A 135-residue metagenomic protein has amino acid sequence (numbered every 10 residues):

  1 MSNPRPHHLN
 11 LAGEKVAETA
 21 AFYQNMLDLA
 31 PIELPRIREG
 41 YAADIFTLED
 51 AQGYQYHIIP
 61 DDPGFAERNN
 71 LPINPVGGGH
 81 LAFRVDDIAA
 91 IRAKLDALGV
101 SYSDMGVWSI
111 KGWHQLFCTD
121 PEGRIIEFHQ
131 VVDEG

Functional and structural regions predicted by a protein language model:
M1-A20, G78-F83, V132-G135: N-terminal beta-strand motif that seeds the catalytic metal site of vicinal oxygen chelate
N10-Q55: Core segments of cupin and vicinal oxygen chelate
E14-A17, N74-I125: Vicinal oxygen chelate
I32-L34, A42, G64-N69, D104: A short, acidic/glycine-rich surface segment
E33, F128-G135: Short beta->alpha transition motifs characteristic of CBS
F46-Q52, C118-P121, V131: Active-site beta-strand termini and strand-to-loop segments that position acidic
A51-Q55, D62-F65, I88-A89: Short, charged/polar surface micro-motifs in flexible loops or helix N-caps
Y56-I59, F117, E127-H129: Conserved beta-strand in the GNAT
